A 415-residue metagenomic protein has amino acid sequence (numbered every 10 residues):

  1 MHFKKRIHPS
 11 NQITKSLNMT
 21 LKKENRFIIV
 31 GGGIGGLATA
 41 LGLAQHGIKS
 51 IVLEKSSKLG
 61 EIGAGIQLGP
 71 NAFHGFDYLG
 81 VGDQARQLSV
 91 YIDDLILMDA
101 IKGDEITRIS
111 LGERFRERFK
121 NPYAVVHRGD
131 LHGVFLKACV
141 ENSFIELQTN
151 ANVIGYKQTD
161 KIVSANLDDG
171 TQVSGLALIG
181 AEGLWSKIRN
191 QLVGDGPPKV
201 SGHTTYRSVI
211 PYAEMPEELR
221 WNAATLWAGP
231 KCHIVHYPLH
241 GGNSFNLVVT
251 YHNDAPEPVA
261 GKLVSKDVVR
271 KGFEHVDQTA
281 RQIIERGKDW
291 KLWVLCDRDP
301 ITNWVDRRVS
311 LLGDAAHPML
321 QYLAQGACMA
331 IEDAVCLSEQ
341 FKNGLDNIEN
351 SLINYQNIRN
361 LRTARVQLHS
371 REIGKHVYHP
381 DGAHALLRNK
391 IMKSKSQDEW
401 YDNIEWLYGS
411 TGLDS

Functional and structural regions predicted by a protein language model:
F3-N25, Q87, Q282, T302 (+2 more regions): C-terminal helical "tail/cap" subdomain of flavin- and related membrane-associated enzymes
I7, L17-F27, A44, G69-P211 (+2 more regions): Conserved N-terminal helical subregion
I28, I51, E146, N246-V248: A structural signal for isolated positions on well-ordered beta-strands in alpha/beta enzyme cores
I28-S56, I179-G180, Y206, H236 (+2 more regions): Conserved mid-domain beta->alpha element of the FAD-binding
K58-H74: Conserved N-terminal glycine-rich FAD pyrophosphate-binding loop of Rossmann-like flavoproteins
Q87-V90, E146, E274-D289, I348-I353: Acidic/histidine metal-binding catalytic segments
K199-H203, R220-A223, D267, Q278-V294: A short coil-to-beta-strand element that immediately follows conserved catalytic motifs
N222-P256, F273-E274, L295: Active-site substrate-recognition segment that forms the wall of the catalytic cavity or substrate channel
